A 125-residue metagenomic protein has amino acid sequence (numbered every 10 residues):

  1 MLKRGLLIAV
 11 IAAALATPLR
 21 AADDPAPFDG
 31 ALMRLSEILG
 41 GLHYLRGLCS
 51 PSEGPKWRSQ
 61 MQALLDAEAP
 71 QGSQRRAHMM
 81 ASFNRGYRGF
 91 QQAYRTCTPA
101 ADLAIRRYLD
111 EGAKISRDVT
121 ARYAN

Functional and structural regions predicted by a protein language model:
M1-L2: N-terminal secretory signal peptides that target proteins for export/translocation
G5-A16: Bacterial N-terminal signal peptides
T17-A21: Sec/Tat signal peptide C-region and signal peptidase I cleavage site
A22-I38: Short N-terminal segments immediately surrounding and downstream of signal-peptide cleavage
A26-G30, L45-S50, R75: A ubiquitous short alpha-helical element
S36-G47: Short, hydrophobic/amphipathic alpha-helical patches that form generic packing surfaces within helical domains
E53-N125: Compact alpha-helical subdomains of small soluble proteins
